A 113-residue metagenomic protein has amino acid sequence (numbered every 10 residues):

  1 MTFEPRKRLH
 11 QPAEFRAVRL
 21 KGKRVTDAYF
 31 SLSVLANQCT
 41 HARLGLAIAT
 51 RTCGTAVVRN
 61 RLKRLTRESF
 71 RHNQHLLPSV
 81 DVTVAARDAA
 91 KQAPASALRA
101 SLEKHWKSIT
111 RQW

Functional and structural regions predicted by a protein language model:
M1-W113: Positively charged, solvent-exposed patches that mediate nucleic-acid binding
